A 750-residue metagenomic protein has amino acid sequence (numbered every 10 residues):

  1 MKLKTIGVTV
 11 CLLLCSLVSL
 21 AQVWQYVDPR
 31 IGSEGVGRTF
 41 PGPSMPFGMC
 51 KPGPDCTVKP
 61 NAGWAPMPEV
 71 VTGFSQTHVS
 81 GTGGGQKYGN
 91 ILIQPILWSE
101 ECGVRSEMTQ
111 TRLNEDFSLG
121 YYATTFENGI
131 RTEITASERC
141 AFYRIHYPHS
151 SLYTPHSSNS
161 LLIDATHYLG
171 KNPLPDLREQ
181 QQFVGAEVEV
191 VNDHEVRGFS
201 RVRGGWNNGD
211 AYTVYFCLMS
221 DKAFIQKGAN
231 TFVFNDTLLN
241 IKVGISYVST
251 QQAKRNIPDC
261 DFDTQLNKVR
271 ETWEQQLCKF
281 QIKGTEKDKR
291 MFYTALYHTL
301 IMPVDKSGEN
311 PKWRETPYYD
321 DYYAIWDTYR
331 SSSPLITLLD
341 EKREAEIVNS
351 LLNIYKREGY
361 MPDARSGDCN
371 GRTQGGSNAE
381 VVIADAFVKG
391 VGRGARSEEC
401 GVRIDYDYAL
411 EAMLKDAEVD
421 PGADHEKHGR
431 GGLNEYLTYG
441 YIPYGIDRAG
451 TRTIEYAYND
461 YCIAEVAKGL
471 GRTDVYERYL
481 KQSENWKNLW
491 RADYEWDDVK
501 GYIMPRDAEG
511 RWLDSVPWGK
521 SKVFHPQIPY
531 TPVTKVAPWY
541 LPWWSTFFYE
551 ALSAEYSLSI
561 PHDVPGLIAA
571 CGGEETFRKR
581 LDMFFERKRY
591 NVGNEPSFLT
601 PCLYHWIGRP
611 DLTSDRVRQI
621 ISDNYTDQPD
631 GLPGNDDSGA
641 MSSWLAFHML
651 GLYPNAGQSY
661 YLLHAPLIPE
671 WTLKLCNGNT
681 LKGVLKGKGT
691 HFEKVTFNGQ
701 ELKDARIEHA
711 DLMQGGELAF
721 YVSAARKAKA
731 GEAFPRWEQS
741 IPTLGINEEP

Functional and structural regions predicted by a protein language model:
M1-V10: Bacterial N-terminal signal peptides that target proteins for export
C15-V18: N-terminal signal peptide c-region/cleavage motif recognized by signal peptidases
Q22-H149, S158-S333, T337-V381, F387-G392 (+14 more regions): Accessory carbohydrate-recognition regions in carbohydrate-active enzymes
N459: ATP-dependent phospho-/nucleotidyl transfer catalytic cores
K686-G699: Surface-exposed interfaces of beta-sheet-rich extracellular modules
